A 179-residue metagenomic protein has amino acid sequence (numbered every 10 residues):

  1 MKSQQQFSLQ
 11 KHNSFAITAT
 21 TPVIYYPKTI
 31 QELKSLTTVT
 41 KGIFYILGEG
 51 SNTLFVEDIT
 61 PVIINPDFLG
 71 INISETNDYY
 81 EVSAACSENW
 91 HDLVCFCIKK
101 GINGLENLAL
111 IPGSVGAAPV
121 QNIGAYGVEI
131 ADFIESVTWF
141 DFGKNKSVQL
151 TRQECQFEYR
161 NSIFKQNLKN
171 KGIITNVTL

Functional and structural regions predicted by a protein language model:
M1-V137, D141-G143: Anion-binding (especially nucleotide phosphate/pyrophosphate-binding) glycine-rich loop and adjoining beta-alpha core
P119-L179: FAD-binding subdomain of flavoenzyme oxidoreductases
